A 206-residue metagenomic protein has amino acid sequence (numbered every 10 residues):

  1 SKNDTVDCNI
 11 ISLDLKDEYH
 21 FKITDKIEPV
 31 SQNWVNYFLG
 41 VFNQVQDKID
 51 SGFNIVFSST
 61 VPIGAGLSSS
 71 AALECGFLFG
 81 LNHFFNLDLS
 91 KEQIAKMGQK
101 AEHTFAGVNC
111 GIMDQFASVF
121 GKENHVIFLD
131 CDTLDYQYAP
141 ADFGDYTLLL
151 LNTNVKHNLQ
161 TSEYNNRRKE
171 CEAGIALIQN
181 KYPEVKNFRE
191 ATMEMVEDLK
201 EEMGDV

Functional and structural regions predicted by a protein language model:
S1-L67, A71, C75-K91, K96-M97 (+3 more regions): ATP-binding N-lobe of GHMP and related small-molecule kinases
K2-S31, H125-V206: C-terminal nucleotide
S58-G64, H103, M193-V196: Short, internal active-site loops enriched in acidic
M97, A101, A191: Short acidic/histidine-centered micro-motifs embedded in hydrophobic/aromatic stretches that mark compact functional
G107-N109, M113: A structural-propensity feature for long, helix-poor, extended segments
N109, S118-F120, A139-D142: A general structural signal for short secondary-structure junctions and capping/turn motifs
